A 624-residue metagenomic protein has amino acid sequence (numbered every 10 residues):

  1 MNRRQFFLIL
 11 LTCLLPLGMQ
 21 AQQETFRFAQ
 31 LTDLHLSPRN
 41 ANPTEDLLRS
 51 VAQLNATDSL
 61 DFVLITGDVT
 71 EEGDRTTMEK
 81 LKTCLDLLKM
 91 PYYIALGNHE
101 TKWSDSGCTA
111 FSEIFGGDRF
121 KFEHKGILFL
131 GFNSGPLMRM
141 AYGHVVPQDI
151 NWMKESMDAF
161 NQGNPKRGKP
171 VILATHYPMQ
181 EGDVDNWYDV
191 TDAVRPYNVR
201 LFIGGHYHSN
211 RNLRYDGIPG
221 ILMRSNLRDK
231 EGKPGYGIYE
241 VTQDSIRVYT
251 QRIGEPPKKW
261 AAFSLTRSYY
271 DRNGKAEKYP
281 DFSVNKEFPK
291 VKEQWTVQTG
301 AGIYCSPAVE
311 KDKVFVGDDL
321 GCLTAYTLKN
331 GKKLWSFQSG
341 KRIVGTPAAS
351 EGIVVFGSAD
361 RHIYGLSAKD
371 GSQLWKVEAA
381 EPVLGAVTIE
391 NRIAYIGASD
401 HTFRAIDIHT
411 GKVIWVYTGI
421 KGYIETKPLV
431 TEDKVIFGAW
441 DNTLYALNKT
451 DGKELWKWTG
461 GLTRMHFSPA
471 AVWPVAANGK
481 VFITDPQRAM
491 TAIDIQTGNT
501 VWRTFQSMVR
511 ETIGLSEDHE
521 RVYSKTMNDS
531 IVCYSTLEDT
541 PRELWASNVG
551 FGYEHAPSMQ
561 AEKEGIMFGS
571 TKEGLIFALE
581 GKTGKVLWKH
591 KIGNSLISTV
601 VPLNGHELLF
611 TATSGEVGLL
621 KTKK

Functional and structural regions predicted by a protein language model:
G18-K80: N-terminal active-site segment of His-dependent metallophosphoesterases
R75-G168, D189-L201, R211-M223, D229-T242: Extended active-site neighborhood of metal-dependent phosphoesterases/phosphodiesterases
I218-D281: Binuclear metal-dependent phosphoesterase catalytic core
F288-A308, L334-S350, Q373-E390, S399 (+8 more regions): Extracytoplasmic beta-rich repeat domains
D318, S358-A359, A398-S399, A439-W440 (+4 more regions): Structural signature of WD-repeat beta-propellers
T327-G331, S367-G371, D407-G411, N448-G452 (+4 more regions): Short loop/turn segments that connect beta-strands within beta-propeller blades
